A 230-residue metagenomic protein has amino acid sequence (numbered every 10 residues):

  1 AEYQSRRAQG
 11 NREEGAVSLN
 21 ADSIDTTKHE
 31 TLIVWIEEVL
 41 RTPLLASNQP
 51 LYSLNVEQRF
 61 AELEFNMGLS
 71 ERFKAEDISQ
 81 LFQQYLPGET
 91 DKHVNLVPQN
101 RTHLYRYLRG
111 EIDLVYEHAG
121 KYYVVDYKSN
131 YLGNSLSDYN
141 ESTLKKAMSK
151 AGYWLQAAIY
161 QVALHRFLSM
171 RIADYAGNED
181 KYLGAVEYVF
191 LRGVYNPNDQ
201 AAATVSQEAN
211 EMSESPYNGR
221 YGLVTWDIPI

Functional and structural regions predicted by a protein language model:
A1-I230: Structural signature of nuclease core domains in nucleic-acid processing machines
